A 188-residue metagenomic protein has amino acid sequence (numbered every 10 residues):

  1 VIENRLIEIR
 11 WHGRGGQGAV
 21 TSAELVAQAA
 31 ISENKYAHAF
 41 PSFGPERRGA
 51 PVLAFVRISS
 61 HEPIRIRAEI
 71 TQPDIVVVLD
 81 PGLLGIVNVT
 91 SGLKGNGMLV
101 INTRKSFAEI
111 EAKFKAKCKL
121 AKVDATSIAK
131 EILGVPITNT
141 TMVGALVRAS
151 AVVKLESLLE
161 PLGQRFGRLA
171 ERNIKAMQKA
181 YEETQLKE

Functional and structural regions predicted by a protein language model:
V1-E188: Active-site cofactor/cluster-binding pocket
